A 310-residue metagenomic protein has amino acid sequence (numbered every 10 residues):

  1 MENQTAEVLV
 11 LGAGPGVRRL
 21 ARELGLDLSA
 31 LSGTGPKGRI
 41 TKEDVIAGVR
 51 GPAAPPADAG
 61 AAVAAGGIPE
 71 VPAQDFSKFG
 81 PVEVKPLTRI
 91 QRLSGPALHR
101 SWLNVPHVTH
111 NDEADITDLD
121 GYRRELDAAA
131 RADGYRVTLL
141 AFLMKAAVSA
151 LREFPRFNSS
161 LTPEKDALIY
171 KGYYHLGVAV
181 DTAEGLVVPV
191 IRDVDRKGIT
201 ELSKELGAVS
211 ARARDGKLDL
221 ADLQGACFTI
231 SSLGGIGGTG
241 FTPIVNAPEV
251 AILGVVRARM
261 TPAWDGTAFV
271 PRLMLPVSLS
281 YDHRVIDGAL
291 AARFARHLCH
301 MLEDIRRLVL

Functional and structural regions predicted by a protein language model:
E2-L11: Beta1/beta-strand and adjacent pyrophosphate-binding region of the FAD-binding site in flavoprotein oxidoreductases
V10, L28-A30: Short beta-strand "acidic-cap" motif of Rossmann-like dinucleotide-binding folds
G16, L20-D27, R39, D44 (+1 more regions): C-terminal catalytic/motor cores of large multi-domain enzyme assemblies
G33-T34: Catalytic-site-adjacent helices and loops of nucleotide signaling machinery
A47: Active-site micro-motifs of SAM-dependent methyltransferase domains
